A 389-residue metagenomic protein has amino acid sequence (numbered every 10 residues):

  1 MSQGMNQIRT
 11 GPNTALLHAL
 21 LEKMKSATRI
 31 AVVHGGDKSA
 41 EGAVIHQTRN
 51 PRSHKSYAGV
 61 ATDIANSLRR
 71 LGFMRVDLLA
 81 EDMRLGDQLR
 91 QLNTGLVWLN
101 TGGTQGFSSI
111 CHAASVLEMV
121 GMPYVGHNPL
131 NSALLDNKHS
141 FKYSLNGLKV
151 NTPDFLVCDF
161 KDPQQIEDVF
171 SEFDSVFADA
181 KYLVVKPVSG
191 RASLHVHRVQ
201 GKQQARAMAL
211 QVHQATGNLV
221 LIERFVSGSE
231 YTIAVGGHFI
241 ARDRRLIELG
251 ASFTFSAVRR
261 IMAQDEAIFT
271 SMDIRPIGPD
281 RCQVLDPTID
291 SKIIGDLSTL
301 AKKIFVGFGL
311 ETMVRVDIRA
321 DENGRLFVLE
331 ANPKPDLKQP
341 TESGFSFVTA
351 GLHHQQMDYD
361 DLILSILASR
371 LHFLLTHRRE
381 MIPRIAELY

Functional and structural regions predicted by a protein language model:
M1-Y124, L130, L135-D136, S140 (+3 more regions): ATP-binding N-terminal substructure of ATP-dependent carboxylate-amine bond-forming enzymes
S2, N6, T10, A19-V33 (+5 more regions): Active-site nucleotide/adenylate-binding loops and adjacent lid/helix of ATP-dependent enzymes
S2-L16, T288-Y389: ATP-dependent carboxylate activation and anion-phosphoryl transfer catalytic cores that bind Mg-ATP to form
I30, G95-W98, T232-G237, G324-P340: A short beta-strand motif that forms the metal-chelation/ATP-contact edge of phosphoryl-transfer active sites
S39-V44, D265-I268, K338-T341: Short acidic/His/Gly/Ser-rich catalytic and metal-binding motifs that mark active-site loops of diverse hydrolases
R75, P123-Y124, T152, L183 (+1 more regions): Hydrophobic beta-strand scaffold residues
Q200-V284, T288, K292, D296 (+1 more regions): Phosphate-binding site of ATP-dependent enzymes
